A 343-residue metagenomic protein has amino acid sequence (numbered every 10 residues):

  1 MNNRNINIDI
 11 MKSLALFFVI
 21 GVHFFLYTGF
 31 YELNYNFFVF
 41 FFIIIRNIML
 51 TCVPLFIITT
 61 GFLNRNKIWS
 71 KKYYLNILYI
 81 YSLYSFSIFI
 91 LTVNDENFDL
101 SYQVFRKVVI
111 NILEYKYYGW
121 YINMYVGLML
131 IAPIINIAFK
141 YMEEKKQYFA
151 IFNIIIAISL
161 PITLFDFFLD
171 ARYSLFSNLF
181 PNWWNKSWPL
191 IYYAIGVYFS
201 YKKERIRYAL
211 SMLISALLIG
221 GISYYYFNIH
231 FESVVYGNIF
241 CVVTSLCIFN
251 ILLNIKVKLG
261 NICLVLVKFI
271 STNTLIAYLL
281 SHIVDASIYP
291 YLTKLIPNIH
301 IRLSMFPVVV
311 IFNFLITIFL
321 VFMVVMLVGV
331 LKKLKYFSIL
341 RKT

Functional and structural regions predicted by a protein language model:
M1-T343: Alpha-helical transmembrane segments and their immediate juxtamembrane cytosolic regions
